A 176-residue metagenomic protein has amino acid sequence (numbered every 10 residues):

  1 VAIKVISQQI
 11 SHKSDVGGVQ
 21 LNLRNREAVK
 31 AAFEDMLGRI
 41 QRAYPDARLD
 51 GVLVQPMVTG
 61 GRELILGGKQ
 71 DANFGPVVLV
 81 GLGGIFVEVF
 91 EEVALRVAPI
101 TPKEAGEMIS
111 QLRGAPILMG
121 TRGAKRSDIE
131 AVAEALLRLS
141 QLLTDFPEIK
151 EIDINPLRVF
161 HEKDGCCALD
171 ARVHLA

Functional and structural regions predicted by a protein language model:
V1-A176: ATP-dependent carboxylate/acyl-activation modules
